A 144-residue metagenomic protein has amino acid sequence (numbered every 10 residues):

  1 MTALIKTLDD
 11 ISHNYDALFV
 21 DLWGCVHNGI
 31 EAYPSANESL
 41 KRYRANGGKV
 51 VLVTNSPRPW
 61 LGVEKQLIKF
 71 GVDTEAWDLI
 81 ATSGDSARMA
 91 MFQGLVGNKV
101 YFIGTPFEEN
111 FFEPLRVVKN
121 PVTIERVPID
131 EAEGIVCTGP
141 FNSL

Functional and structural regions predicted by a protein language model:
M1-L144: HAD-like aspartate-dependent phosphatase fold
